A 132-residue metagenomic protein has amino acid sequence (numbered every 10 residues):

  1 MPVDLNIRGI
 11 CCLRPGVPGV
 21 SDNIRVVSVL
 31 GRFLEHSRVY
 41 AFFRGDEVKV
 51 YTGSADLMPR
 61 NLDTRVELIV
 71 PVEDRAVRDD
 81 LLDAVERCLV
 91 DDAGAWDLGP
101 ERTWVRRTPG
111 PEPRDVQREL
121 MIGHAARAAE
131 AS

Functional and structural regions predicted by a protein language model:
M1-S132: PLD/PLD-like phosphodiesterase catalytic module centered on the HKD motif
